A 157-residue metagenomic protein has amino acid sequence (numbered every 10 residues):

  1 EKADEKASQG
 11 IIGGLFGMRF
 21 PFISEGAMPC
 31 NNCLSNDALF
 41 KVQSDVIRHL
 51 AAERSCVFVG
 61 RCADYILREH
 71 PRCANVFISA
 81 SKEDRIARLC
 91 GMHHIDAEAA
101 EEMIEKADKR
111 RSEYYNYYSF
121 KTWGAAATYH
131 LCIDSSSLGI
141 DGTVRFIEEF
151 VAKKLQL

Functional and structural regions predicted by a protein language model:
E1-P21, D96-D141: Small-molecule kinase domains that catalyze NTP-dependent phosphoryl transfer to phosphate-bearing small molecules
E1-S55: ATP-dependent small-molecule kinase phosphotransfer cores that center on conserved nucleotide phosphate-binding segments
D37-K41, C56-G60, E113-Y117: Short gly/ser/thr-rich secondary-structure transition/capping motifs
L50, A63-E69: RNA pseudouridine synthases
R61, K82, I95, K106 (+4 more regions): Long, contiguous binding/interaction regions
A63-D64, S79-R85, L138-G139: Conserved nucleotide-binding/hydrolysis micro-motifs of P-loop NTPases
E69-H93, A97-E105: Conserved phosphate-donor/acceptor-positioning beta-strand/loop module used by diverse small-molecule
